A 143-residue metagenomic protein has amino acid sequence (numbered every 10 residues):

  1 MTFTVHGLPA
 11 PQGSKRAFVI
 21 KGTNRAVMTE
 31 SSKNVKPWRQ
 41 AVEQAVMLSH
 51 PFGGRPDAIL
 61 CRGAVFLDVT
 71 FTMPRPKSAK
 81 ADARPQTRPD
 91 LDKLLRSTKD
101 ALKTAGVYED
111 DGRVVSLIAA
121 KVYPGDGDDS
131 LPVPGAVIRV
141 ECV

Functional and structural regions predicted by a protein language model:
M1-V143: Acidic, proline/glycine-enriched N-terminal capping motif
